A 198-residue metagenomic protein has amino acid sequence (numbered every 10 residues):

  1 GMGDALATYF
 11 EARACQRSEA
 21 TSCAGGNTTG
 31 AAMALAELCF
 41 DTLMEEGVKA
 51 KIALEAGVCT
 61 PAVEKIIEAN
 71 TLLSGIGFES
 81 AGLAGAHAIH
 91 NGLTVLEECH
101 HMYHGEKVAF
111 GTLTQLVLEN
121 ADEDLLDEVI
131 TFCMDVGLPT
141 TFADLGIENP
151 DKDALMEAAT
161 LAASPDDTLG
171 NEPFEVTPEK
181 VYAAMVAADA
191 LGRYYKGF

Functional and structural regions predicted by a protein language model:
G1-A31: A glycine/threonine-rich phosphate-anchoring loop and its flanking beta-alpha core in nucleotide/phosphate-binding
M2, L6, F10, V63-S74 (+5 more regions): Short alpha-helical scaffolding segments that buttress acidic/His motifs in well-ordered protein cores
Y9-R17, E46, A50, V136 (+1 more regions): A short secondary-structure junction motif
E11, C15, I52, G75 (+2 more regions): A generic secondary-structure boundary signal that marks alpha-helix termini
C15, E19, I52, A56 (+5 more regions): Intrinsically disordered or highly flexible coil/loop and linker segments, enriched in small and charged/polar residues
A20-A24, H100, E148, D166: Short, charged helix-to-loop "capping" segments that act as catalytic/coupling loops
C23-D135: Active-site segments that bind and position negatively charged phosphate/pyrophosphate groups
A121-F198: C-terminal charged capping/lid subdomain of soluble metabolic enzymes
